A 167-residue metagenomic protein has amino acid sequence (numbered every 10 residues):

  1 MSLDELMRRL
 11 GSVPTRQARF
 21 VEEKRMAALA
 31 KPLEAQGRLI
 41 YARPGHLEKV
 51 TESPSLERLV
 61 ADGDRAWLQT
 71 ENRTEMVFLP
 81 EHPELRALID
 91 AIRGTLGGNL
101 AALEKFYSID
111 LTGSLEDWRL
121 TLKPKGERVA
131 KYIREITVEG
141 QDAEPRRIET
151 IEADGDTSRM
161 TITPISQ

Functional and structural regions predicted by a protein language model:
M1-P32: N-terminal leader/targeting segments and the immediate start of mature chains
P14-R16, A35-G37, R43-G45, D62-D64 (+3 more regions): A generic structural signal for short beta-strands and their flanking turns/coil linkers
F20, L47-T51, A66-Q69, L120-L122 (+1 more regions): Short hydrophobic/aromatic-rich beta-strand segments that constitute the beta-sheet cores of beta-sandwich/beta-barrel
A27-A28, S55-R58, E127-V129, P145: Short beta-strands and strand-coil junctions in structured, solvent-facing domains, enriched
K31-R38, E135, D156: Amphipathic hydrophobic-ligand
R38-D90, S158-R159: An acidic-aromatic
N72, V77-W118: Flexible, surface-exposed loop/linker segments and immediately adjacent secondary-structure boundaries
L100-F106, G113-Q167: Gly/Pro-enriched, hydrophobic low-complexity segments that function as extracytoplasmic propeptides/linkers
